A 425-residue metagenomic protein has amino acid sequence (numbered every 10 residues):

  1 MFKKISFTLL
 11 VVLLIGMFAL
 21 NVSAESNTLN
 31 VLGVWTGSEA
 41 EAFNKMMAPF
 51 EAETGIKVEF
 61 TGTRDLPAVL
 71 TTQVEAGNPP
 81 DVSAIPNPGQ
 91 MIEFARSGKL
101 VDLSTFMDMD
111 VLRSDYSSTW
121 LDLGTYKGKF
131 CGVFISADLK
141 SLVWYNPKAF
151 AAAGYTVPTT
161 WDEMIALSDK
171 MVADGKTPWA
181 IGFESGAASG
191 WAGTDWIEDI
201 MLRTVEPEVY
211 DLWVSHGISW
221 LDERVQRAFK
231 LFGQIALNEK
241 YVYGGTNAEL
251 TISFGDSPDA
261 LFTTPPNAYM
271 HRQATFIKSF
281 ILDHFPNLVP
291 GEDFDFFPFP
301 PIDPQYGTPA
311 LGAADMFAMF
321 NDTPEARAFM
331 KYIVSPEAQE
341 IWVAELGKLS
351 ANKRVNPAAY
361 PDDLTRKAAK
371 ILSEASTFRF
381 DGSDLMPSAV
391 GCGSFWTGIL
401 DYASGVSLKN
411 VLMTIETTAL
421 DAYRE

Functional and structural regions predicted by a protein language model:
T28, A151, E340, S373-E425: Conserved C-terminal helix/tail region of periplasmic/extracytoplasmic solute-binding proteins
M46-T125, K148-T159, A260-F262, Y269-M270 (+2 more regions): Extracytoplasmic "Venus flytrap"/periplasmic binding protein-like
A48-E53, E75-A76, A152, Q273 (+1 more regions): Extracytoplasmic/periplasmic substrate-recognition and gating elements
T72-Q73, P80-D81, L112-K148, Y306-A310 (+1 more regions): A structural signal for short loop-to-beta-strand junctions that line the ligand-binding cleft of periplasmic/secreted
P86-S141, I165, M171, A192 (+2 more regions): Hinge/lid segment of periplasmic solute-binding proteins
C131-I135, I165-I218: Extracytoplasmic/periplasmic solute-binding protein
S168-K170, V214-L250: Glycine-centered hinge/linker elements that transmit conformational signals in sensory and ligand-binding systems
F294-F297, D303, V343-S394, R424: Long, aromatic- and glycine/proline-rich binding clefts that accommodate carbohydrate-like moieties
